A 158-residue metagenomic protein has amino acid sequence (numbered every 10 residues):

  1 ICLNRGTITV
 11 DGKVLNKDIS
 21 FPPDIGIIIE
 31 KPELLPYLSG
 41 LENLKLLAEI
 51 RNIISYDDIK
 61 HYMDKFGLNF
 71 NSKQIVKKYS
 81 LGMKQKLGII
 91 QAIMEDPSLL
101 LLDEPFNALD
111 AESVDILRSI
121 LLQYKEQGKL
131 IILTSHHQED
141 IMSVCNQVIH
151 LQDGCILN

Functional and structural regions predicted by a protein language model:
L3-F21: Conserved ABC transporter NBD signature motif
K45, Y56-S72: Conserved ABC ATPase "signature" region
I89: Hydrophobic anchor residue at the start of the ABC signature
L100-E104: Catalytic Walker B motif of ABC-type/P-loop ATPase nucleotide-binding domains
A111-E112: Helix N-cap at the start of a conserved alpha-helix in ABC-type nucleotide-binding domains
S135-H136: H-loop/switch region of ABC-family ATPase nucleotide-binding domains
